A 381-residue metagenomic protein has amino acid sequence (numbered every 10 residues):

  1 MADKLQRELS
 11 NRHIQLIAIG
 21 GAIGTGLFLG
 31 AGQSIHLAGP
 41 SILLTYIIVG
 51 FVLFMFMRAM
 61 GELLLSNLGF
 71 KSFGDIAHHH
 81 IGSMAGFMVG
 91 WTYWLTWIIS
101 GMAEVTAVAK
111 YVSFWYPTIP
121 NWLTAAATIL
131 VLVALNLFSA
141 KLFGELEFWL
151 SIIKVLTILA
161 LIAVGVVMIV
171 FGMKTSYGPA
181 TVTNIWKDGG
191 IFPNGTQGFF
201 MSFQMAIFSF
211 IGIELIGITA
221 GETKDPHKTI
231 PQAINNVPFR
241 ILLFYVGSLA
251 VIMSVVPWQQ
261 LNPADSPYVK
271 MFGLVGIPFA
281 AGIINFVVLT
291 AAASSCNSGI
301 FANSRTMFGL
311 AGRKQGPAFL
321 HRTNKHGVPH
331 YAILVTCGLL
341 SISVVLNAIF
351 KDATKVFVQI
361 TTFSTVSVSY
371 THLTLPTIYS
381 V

Functional and structural regions predicted by a protein language model:
M1-A2, D75-H78, E104-A125, T157-A160 (+4 more regions): Helix-loop-helix connectors at the membrane interface of multi-pass transporters/channels
M1-G32, H36-S41, L53-F54, R58 (+1 more regions): Membrane-interface "cap" regions at the ends of multi-pass membrane proteins
L5, I42-L43, Y116-P120, I152-N285: Helix-loop-helix junctions that connect adjacent transmembrane segments in multi-pass membrane transporters
H13, I42, Y46, N121-A125 (+6 more regions): Residue-level signature of transmembrane alpha-helical entry/exit and packing/kink sites in multi-pass membrane
I23, L44, I48-V52, M88 (+10 more regions): Lipid-exposed faces of alpha-helical membrane segments in multi-pass integral membrane proteins
Q33-L37, T45, M55-L137, L142 (+3 more regions): Hydrophobic transmembrane alpha-helices that form the core helical bundles of multi-pass secondary transporters
G74-H78, G82, F114, A233-N297 (+1 more regions): TM-loop-TM module centered on a large, flexible mid-protein loop between adjacent transmembrane helices in multi-pass
H372-V381: Single conserved hydrophobic/aromatic residue that forms the stacking wall/gate of nucleotide- or nucleobase-binding
